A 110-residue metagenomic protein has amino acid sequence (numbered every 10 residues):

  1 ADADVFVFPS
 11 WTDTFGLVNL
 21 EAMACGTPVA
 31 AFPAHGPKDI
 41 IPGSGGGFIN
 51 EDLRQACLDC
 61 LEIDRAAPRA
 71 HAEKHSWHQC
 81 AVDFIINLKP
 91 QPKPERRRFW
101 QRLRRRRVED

Functional and structural regions predicted by a protein language model:
D4, G26: A short alpha->beta transition loop at the rim of the catalytic pocket in nucleotide-sugar-dependent
W11: Aromatic "clamp/platform" in nucleotide-sugar-dependent glycosyltransferases that forms part of the donor/acceptor
G16-N19, P37: Short glycine/serine-rich donor-binding loops of glycosyltransferases
A22: Donor-sugar nucleotide-binding helix/loop cap in glycosyltransferases
P28-A31: Short hydrophobic beta-strand element within catalytic cores of glycosyltransferases and related nucleotide-activated
K38-E62: Change "using UDP/GDP/dTDP sugars" to "using nucleotide sugars
L61-R104: A charged, aromatic-enriched C-terminal amphipathic alpha-helix characteristic of glycosyltransferases across folds
